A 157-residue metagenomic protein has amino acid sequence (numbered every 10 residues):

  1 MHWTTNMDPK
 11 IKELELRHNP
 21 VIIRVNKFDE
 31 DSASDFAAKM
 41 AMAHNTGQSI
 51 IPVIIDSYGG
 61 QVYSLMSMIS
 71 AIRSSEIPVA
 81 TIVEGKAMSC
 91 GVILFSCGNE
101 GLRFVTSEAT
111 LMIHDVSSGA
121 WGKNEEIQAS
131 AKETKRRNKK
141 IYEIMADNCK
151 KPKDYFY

Functional and structural regions predicted by a protein language model:
M1-Y157: Terminal-region recognition feature
